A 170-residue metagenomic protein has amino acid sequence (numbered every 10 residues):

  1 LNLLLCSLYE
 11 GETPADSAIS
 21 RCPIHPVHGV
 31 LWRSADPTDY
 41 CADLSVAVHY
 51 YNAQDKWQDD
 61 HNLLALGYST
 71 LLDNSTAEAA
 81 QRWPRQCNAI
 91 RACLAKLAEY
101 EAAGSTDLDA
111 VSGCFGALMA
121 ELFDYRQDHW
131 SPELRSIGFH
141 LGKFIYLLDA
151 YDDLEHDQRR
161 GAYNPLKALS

Functional and structural regions predicted by a protein language model:
L1-S136, K143, L147-S170: Acidic catalytic motifs of isoprenoid enzymes
